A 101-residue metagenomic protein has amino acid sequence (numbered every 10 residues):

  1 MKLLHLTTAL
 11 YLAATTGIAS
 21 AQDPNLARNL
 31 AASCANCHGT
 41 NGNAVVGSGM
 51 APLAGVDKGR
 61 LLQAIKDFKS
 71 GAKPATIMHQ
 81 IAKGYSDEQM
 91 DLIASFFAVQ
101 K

Functional and structural regions predicted by a protein language model:
K2-A9: Sec-dependent signal peptide recognition, specifically the positively charged N-region followed immediately by
A14-T16: N-terminal signal peptide c-region/cleavage motif recognized by signal peptidases
N25-A31: Local sequence-structure signature of Cys/Sec-based thiol-disulfide redox active-site neighborhoods
A27, G42-K69, H79, K83: Gly/Gly-Pro-rich "capping" loops immediately C-terminal to redox-active cysteine motifs in periplasmic/lumenal
A32-T40, I93: The canonical Cys-X-X-Cys-His
H38-A44, A98-V99: Detector for the c-type heme attachment site
S70-K73, A82-K101: C-terminal capping alpha-helices of c-type cytochrome domains
